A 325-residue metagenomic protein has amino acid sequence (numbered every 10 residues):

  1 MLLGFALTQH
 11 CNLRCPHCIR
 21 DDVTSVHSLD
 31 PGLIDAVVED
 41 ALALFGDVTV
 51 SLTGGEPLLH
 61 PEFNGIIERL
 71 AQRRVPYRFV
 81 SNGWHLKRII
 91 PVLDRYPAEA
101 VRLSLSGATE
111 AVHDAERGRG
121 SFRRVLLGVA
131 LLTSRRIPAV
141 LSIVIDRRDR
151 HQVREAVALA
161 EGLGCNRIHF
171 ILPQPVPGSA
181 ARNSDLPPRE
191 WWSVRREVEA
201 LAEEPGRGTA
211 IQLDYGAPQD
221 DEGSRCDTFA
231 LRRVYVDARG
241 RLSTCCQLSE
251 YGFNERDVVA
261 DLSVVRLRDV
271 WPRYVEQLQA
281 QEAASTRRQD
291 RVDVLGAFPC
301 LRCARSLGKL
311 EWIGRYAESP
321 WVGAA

Functional and structural regions predicted by a protein language model:
M1, Q247-A325: Flexible mid-to-C-terminal extensions adjoining Fe-S/redox cofactors in radical SAM and related proteins
M1-A100, G323-A325: Conserved alpha-helical substructure of the radical SAM core
L2, F45-D47, R74, Y96-A98 (+4 more regions): A general structural motif
F5, Q9-N12, D220, V294-A297: Processing junctions and N-termini across compartments
A6, H27-L29, E99, S104-S106 (+2 more regions): Radical SAM enzyme [4Fe-4S]-AdoMet core and its adjacent flexible, acidic and glycine-rich loops/tails across
C11, C15-C18, C226, C245-C246 (+1 more regions): Short cysteine clusters
H17, D21-T24, R232, Y251-G252 (+1 more regions): Secreted/processed peptides and extracellular or luminal domains of membrane proteins
D22, G54, L105, L172 (+1 more regions): Residues that line or immediately flank small-molecule/substrate-binding pockets and catalytic motifs
